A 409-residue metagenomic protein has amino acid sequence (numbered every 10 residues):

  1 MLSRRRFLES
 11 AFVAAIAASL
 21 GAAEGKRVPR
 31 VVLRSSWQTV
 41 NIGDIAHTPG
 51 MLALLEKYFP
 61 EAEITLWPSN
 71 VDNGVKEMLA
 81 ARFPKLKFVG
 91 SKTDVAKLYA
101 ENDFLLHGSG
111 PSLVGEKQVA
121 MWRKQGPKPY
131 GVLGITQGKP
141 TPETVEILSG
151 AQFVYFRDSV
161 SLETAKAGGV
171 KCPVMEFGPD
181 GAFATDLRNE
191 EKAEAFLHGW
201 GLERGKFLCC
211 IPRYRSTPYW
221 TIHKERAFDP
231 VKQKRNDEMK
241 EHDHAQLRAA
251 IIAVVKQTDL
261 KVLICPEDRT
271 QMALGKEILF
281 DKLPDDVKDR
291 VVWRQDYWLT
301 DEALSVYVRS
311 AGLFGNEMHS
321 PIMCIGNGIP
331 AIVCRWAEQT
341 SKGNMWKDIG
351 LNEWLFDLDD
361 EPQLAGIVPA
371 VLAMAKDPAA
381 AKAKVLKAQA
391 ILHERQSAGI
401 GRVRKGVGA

Functional and structural regions predicted by a protein language model:
L2, F12-A15, E24-A409: Active-site anion-handling motifs in enzyme catalytic cores
R4-L8, L20-A23: Low-complexity, Gly/Pro
